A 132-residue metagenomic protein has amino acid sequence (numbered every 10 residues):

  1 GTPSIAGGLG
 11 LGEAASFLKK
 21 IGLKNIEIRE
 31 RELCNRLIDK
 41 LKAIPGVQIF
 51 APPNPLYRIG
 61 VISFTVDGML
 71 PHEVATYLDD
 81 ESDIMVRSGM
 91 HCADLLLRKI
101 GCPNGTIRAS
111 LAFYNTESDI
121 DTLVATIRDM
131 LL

Functional and structural regions predicted by a protein language model:
G1-L132: Pyridoxal 5′-phosphate
